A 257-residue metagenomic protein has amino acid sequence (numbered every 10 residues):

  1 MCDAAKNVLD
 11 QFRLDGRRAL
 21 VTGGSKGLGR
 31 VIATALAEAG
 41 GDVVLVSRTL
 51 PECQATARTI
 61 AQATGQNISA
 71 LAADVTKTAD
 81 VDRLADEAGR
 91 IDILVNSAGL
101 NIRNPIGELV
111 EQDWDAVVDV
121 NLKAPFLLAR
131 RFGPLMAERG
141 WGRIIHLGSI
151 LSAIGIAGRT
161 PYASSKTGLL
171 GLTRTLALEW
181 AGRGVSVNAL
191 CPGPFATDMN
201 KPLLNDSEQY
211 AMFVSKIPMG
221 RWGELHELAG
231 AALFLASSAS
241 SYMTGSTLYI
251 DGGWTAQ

Functional and structural regions predicted by a protein language model:
R18, S25-K26: Conserved glycine-rich cofactor-binding loop
V81, P105-I106, D113-V118, Q209 (+1 more regions): Substrate-binding pocket helix/loop in short-chain dehydrogenase/reductase
L100, G107-F126, I145, L169 (+1 more regions): Catalytic Tyr-X3-Lys loop
V120-E138, A177-L178, S237: Amphipathic alpha-helical dimer-interface segment in Rossmann-like NAD(P)H-dependent oxidoreductases
F126-A129, W141, R221-T255: C-terminal substrate-recognition "lid" of short-chain dehydrogenase/reductases
A129, S165, T173: Active-site helix of classical SDR
S149: Residue(s) in the substrate-gating loop at a strand-loop-helix junction that position the organic substrate next
A181, S186, M243-G245: Short, small/polar-rich loop/turn modules that mediate ligand/substrate recognition or access, typified
